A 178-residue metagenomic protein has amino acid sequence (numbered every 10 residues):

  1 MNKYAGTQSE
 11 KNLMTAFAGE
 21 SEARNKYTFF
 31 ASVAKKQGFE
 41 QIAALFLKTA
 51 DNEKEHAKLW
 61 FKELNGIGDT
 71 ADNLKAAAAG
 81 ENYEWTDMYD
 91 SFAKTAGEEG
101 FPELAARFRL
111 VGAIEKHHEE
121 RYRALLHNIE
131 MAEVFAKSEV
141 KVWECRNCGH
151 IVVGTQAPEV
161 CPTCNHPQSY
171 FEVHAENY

Functional and structural regions predicted by a protein language model:
M1-Y178: Non-heme di-metal
